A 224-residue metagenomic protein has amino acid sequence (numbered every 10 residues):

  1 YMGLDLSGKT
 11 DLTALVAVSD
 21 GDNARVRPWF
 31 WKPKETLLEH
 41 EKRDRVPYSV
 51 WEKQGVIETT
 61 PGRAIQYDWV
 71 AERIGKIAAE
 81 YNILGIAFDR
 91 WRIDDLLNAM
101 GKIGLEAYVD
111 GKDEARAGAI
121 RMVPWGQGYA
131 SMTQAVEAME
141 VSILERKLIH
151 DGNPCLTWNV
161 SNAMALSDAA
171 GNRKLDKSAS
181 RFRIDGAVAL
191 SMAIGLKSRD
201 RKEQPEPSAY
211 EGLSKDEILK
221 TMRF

Functional and structural regions predicted by a protein language model:
Y1-Q127, T133, E137, K147-F224: RNase H-like, metal-dependent nuclease domains and their acidic two-metal-ion catalytic environment used
E140: Active-site and substrate-binding clefts of carbohydrate-active enzymes
